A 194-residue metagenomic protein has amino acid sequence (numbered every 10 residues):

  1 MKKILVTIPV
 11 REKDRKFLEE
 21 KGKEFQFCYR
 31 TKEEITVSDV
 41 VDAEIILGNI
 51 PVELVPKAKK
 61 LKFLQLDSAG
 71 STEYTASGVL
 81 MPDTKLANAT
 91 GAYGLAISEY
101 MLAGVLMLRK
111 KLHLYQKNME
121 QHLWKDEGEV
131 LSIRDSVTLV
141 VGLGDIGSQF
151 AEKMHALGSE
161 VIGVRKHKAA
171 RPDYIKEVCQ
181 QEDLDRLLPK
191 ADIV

Functional and structural regions predicted by a protein language model:
M1-K85, P189: An N-terminal-biased, well-structured beta-alpha scaffold segment characteristic of Rossmann-like dinucleotide-binding
L18, I46, L64, M101 (+3 more regions): Generic structural signal for small/hydrophobic residues in well-ordered secondary structure, especially within
F25-K32, E44-N49, N118-D126, D173-Q181: Short gly/ser/thr-rich secondary-structure transition/capping motifs
P82-V137: Phosphate-binding beta-alpha-beta segment of Rossmann-like dinucleotide-binding domains, i.e., the NAD(P)
E129-I193: Rossmann-like dinucleotide/phosphate-binding beta-alpha-beta segment
